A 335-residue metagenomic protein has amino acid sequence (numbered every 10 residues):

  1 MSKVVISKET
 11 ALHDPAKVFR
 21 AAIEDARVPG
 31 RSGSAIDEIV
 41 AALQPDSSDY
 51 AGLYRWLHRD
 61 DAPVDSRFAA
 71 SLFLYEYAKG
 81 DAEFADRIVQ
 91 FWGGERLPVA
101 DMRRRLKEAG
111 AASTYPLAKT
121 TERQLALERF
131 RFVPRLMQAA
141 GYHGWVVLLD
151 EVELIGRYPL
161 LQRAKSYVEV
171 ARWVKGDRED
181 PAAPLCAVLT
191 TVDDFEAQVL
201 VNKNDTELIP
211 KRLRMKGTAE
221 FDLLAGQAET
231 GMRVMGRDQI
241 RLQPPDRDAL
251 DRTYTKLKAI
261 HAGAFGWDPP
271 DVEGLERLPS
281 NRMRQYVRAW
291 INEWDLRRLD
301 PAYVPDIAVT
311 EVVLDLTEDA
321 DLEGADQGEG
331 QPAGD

Functional and structural regions predicted by a protein language model:
M1-A140, W294-A302, Q331-P332: P-loop NTPase nucleotide-binding core
A16, R20, L127, R131 (+3 more regions): Non-catalytic, well-ordered alpha-helical scaffold segments
G33-I39, V64-S71, A171-A182, K211-L224 (+2 more regions): Short, surface-exposed, charge-dense and proline/glycine-enriched linear segments
I36-P45, D180-A187, L275-R277, L322-G324: Low-complexity, flexible helical/coil segments
L43-A51, L185-E196, S280-Y286: Noncatalytic linker/hinge segments flanking ATPase motor cores
E83-R105, G226-D335: C-terminal alpha-helical "lid" subdomain
R96-P269: The catalytic "switch" region of P-loop NTPases
